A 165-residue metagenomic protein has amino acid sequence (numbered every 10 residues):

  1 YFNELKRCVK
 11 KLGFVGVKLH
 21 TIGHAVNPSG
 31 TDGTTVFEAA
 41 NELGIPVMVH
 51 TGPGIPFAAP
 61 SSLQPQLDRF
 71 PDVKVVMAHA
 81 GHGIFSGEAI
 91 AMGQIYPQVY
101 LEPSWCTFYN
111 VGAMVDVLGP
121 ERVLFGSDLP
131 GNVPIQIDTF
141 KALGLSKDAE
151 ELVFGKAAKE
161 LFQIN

Functional and structural regions predicted by a protein language model:
Y1-M48, G54: Active-site gating/metal-coordination segments in enzymes
C8, V17, A40, H79 (+5 more regions): Conserved, mostly hydrophobic/aromatic
K11-V15, L43-I45, P71-K74, P97-V99 (+1 more regions): Short, well-ordered coil/turn segments that N-cap beta-strands
L19-H24, H50-G54, A80-G83, S104-C106 (+1 more regions): Active-site beta-loop-alpha junctions enriched in small/polar residues
A58-Q64, F85-Q94, V111-L118, V133-L143: Histidine/acidic-residue-rich catalytic or RNA/ligand-binding cores of hydrolases and nuclease-related proteins
H79, P103, L118-I135: Short acidic/histidine-rich active-site segments
Y100-N110: His/Asp/Glu-enriched short active-site or ligand-binding loop at hydrolase and phosphoryl-transfer sites
R122, V133-N165: Mid-to-C-terminal alpha-helical segments outside catalytic/metal-binding sites
